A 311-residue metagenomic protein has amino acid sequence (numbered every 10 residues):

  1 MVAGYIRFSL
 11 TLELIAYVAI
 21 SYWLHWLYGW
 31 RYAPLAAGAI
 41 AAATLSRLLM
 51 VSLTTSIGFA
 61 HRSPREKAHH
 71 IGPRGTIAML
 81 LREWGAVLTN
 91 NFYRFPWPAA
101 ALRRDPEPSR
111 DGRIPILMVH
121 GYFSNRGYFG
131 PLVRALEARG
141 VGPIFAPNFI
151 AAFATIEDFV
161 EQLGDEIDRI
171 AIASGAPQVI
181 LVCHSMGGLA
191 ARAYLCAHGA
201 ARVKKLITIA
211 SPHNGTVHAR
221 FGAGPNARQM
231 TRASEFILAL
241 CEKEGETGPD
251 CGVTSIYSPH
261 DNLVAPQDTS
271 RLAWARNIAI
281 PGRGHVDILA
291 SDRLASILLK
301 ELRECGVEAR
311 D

Functional and structural regions predicted by a protein language model:
M1-I116: Flexible, membrane-associating and regulatory peripheral segments of lipid-active enzymes
P108-D111, A173, T247: Short, flexible hinge/linker loops that cap or flank conserved catalytic cores
P115-I116, D250-Y257, R276-I278: Catalytic His-Asp charge-relay segment
M118-G127, A135-K243, I256, L263-V264: Serine-dependent carboxylesterase/thioesterase catalytic core of lipase-like alpha/beta-hydrolase/SGNH enzymes
G142-F145, A273-V286, L298: Catalytic histidine neighborhood in serine/cysteine hydrolases with alpha/beta-hydrolase-type architecture
T155-I156, R283-D292: Catalytic histidine-centered segment of alpha/beta-hydrolase-like enzymes
P259-R276: Conserved loop-alpha-helix segment in the C-terminal half of the alpha/beta-hydrolase fold that carries the catalytic
L289-R303: Post-His helix in hydrolase/transferase enzymes
